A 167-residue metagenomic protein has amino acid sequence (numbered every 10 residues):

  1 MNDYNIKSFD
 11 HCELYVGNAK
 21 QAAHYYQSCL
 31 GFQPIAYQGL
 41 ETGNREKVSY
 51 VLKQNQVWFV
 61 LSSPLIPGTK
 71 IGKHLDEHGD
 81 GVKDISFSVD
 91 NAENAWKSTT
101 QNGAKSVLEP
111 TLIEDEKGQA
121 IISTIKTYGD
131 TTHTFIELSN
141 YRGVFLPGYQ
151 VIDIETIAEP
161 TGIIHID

Functional and structural regions predicted by a protein language model:
M1-K20, V82-I85, F145-D167: N-terminal beta-strand motif that seeds the catalytic metal site of vicinal oxygen chelate
N2, F59-G68, L75-G79, I85 (+4 more regions): Short N-terminal signal/transit or membrane-insertion segments and the immediately adjacent low-complexity/disordered
Y4-K7, E13-W58, Q101-N102, P110-E116 (+1 more regions): Core segments of cupin and vicinal oxygen chelate
D10-E13, L52-Q56, S62, G79-D80 (+5 more regions): Residue-level signal for functionally critical sites in structured catalytic/ligand-binding pockets
Y26, D76-I136: Hydrophobic or amphipathic alpha-helical targeting/insertion segments
L30-L75, I121-D153: Conserved short beta-strand elements that form part of the metal-binding/catalytic scaffold of enzyme active sites
I66, D90-A92, K117-Q119, I157 (+1 more regions): Short C-terminal domain-edge/linker segments immediately following a structured domain
